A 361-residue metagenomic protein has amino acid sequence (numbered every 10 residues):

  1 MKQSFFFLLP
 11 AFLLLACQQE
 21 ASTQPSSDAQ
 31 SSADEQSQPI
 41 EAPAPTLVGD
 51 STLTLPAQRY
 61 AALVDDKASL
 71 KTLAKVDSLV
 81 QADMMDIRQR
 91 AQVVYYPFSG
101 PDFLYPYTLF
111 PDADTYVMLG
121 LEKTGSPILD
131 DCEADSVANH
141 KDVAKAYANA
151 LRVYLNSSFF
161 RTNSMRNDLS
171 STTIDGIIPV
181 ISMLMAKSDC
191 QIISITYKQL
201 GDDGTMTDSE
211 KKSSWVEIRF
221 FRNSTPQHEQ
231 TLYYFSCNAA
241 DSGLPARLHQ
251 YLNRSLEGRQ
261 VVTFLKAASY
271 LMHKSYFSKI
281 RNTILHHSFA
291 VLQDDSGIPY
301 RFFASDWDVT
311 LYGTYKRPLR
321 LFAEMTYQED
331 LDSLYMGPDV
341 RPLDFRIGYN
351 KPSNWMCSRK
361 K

Functional and structural regions predicted by a protein language model:
K2-L8: Sec-dependent signal peptide recognition, specifically the positively charged N-region followed immediately by
L14-A16: C-terminal motif of bacterial Sec signal peptides marking the signal peptidase cleavage site
Q18-E20: Bacterial signal peptide processing site
Q24-L151, E229-K361: Non-globular targeting/processing and membrane-anchoring segments
S99-F110, L119, S157-P179: Short, thiol/selenol-centered motifs that function as redox-active sites or metal-ligating centers
A148-L155, K187-D189: Long, charged/polar, surface-exposed segments that mediate recognition or autoinhibition
L169, I193-Y233: Short aromatic loop motif centered on NTY/YTY
G176-I195: Short, hydrophobic/π-rich interface segment
